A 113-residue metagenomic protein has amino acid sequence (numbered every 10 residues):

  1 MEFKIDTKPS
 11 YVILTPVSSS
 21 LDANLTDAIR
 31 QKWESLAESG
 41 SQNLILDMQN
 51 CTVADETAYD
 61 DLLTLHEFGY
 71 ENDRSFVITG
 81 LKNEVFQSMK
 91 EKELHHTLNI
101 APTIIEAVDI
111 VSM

Functional and structural regions predicted by a protein language model:
M1-E2, M113: Short, Lys/Arg-enriched, disordered terminal segments
E2-Q31: STAS-typified acidic loop motif
D6, T79, A101: General small-molecule cofactor/ligand-binding pocket signal
S10, N83, I105: Residues that form or immediately flank small-molecule/cofactor binding pockets and catalytic motifs
A23-L98: Amphipathic alpha-helical interaction surfaces in cytosolic regulatory modules
N99-A107: Short acidic-hydrophobic, aromatic-tinged amphipathic segments that line or gate anion-handling sites
A107, V111-M113: A short, charged, amphipathic alpha-helix used as a generic interaction element across diverse proteins
